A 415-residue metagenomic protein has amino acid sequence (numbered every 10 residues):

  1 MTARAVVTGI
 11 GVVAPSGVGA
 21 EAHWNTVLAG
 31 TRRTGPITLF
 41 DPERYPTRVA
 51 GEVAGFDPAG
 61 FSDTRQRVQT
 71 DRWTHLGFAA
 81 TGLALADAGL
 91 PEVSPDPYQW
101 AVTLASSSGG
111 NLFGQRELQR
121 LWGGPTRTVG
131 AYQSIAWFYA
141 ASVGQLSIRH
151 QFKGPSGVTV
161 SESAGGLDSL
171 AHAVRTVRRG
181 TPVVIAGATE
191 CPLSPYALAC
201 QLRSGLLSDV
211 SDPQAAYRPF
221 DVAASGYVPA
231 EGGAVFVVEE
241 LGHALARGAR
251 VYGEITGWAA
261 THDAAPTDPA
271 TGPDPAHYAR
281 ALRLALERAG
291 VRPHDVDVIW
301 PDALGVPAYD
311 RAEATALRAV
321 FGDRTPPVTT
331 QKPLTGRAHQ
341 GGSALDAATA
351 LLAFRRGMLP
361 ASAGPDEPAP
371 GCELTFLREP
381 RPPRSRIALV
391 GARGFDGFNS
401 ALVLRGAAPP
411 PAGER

Functional and structural regions predicted by a protein language model:
M1-Q66, A88, G242-E254, A348-A363 (+1 more regions): ACP-dependent fatty acid/polyketide chain-elongation machinery
M1-V7, E92-P97, V291-D295, C372-R415: Flexible, low-complexity linker/loop segments at domain and module junctions
R4-T8, T31-P36, D212-A289, D297-V298 (+1 more regions): Condensing-enzyme catalytic core mediating Claisen C-C bond formation in acyl metabolism
V7, H23-W24, L28-S161, T189-L198 (+1 more regions): Conserved beta-ketoacyl condensing-enzyme motif
E21-T26, N111-T126, V177-R178, L198-S211 (+4 more regions): A glycine- and small-aliphatic-rich helix-loop capping segment at beta-alpha/alpha-beta transitions that lines
G77-G89, Y139-S142, S147-H150, S156-T189 (+4 more regions): Active-site-proximal alpha-helical scaffold in enzymes
G123-G130, A171-R175, C191-A246, L374 (+2 more regions): Glycine-/small-residue-rich "gating" segment that lines the acyl/pantetheine channel and substrate pocket
T181-S204, S208-S225, W258-P273, P301-D310 (+1 more regions): Acyl-CoA/ACP chain-elongation machinery
